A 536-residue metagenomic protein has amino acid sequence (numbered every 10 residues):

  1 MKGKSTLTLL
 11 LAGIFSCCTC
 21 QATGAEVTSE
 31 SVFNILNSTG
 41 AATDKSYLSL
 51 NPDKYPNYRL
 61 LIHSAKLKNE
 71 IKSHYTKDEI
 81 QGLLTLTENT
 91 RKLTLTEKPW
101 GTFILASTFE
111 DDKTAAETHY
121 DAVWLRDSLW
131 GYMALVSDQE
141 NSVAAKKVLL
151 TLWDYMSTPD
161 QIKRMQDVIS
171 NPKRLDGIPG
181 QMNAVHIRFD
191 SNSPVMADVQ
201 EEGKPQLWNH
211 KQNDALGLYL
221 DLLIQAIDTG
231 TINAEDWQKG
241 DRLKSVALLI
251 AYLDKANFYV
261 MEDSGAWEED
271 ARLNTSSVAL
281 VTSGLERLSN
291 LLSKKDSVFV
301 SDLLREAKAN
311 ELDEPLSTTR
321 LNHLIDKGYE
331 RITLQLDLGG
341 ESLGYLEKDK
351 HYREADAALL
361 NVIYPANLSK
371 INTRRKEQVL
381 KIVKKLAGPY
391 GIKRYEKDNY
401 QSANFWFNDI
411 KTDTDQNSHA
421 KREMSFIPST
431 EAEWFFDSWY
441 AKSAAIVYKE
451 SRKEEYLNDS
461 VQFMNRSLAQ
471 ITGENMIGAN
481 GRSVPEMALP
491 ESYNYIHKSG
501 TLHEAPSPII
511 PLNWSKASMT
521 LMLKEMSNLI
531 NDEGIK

Functional and structural regions predicted by a protein language model:
M1-E26: Classical Sec-dependent N-terminal signal peptides that target proteins to the secretory pathway
V27-V123, T151, M156-V195: Low-complexity, Ser/Thr/Pro/Gly-enriched N-terminal "stalk/linker" regions
T28-E70, H74, K92, Y155 (+5 more regions): Non-catalytic carbohydrate-binding regions of carbohydrate-active enzymes
A65-K72, L129-S142, L218-E235, L280-N310 (+4 more regions): Well-ordered alpha-helical scaffold segments within catalytic/enzyme domains
T96-D112, V185-D198, I250-M261, F407-S418 (+1 more regions): Active-site-adjacent bridging/hinge elements
T118-A256, V278, K516-T520, M526: Aromatic-rich carbohydrate-recognition surfaces in CAZymes
S157-H210, T275-T282, S297-F435, K449: Extended ligand-binding clefts on enzyme/binding-domain cores
Q212-L216, L223, K239-L321, R353: Aromatic-lined, polymer-binding surfaces characteristic of secreted/periplasmic polysaccharide-degrading enzymes
